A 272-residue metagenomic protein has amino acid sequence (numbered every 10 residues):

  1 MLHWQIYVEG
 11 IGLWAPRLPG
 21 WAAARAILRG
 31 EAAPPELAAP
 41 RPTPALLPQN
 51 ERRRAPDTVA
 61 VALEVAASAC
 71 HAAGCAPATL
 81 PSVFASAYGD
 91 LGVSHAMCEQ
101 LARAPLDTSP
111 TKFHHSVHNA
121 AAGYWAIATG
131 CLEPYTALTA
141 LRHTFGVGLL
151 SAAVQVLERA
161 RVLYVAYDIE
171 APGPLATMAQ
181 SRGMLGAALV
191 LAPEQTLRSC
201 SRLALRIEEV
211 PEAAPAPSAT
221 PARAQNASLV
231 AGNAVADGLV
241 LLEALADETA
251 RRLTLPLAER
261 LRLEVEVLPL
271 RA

Functional and structural regions predicted by a protein language model:
M1-Y88, G92-K112, V117-H118, A122-P134 (+2 more regions): Conserved "HGTGT" condensation-loop signature of ketosynthase/thiolase-family condensing enzymes that catalyze
E133-V147: Cysteine-centered functional microenvironments
L149-V156: Glycine-rich ThDP/TPP pyrophosphate-binding loop and its adjacent helix/strand module within ThDP-dependent enzymes
R161-L163: Residue-level preference for the first positions of well-ordered beta-strands
